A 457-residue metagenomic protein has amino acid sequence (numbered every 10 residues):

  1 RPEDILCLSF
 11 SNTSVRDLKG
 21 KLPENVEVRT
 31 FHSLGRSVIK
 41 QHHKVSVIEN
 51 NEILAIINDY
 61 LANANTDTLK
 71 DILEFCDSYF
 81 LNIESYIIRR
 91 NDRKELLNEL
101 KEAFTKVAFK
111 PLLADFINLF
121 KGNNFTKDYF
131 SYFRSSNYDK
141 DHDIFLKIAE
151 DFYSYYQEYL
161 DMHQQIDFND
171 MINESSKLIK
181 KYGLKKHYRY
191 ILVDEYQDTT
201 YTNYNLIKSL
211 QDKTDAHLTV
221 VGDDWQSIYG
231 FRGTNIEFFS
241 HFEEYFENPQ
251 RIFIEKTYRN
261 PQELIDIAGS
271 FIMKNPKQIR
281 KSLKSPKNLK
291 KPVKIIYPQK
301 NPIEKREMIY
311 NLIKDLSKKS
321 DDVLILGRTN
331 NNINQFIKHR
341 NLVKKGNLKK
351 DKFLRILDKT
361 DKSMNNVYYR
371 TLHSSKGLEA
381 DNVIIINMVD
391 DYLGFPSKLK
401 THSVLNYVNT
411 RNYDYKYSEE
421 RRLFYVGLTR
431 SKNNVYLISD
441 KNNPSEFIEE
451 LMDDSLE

Functional and structural regions predicted by a protein language model:
R1, N248-Q250, K256-K352, D358-K362 (+2 more regions): Helicase P-loop NTPase motor core
R1-N50, T429-R430: P-loop NTPase Walker
C7, V28, L192, V220 (+1 more regions): Conserved SAM-binding loop
E27-S33, D167-M171, S175, M364-S374: Conserved two-lobed SF2 helicase motor
K44-F145: ATP-hydrolysis module of ASCE/P-loop NTPase motor domains, specifically the Walker B Asp-Glu catalytic pair
Y138-F238, K256, G377: Conserved helicase NTPase motor core
Y201-I295, S397-K400, I448: Conserved RecA-like helicase ATPase core segment that couples NTP binding/hydrolysis to strand translocation
K319, N334, N365-N366, R370-K441 (+1 more regions): Conserved helicase C-terminal RecA-like lobe
